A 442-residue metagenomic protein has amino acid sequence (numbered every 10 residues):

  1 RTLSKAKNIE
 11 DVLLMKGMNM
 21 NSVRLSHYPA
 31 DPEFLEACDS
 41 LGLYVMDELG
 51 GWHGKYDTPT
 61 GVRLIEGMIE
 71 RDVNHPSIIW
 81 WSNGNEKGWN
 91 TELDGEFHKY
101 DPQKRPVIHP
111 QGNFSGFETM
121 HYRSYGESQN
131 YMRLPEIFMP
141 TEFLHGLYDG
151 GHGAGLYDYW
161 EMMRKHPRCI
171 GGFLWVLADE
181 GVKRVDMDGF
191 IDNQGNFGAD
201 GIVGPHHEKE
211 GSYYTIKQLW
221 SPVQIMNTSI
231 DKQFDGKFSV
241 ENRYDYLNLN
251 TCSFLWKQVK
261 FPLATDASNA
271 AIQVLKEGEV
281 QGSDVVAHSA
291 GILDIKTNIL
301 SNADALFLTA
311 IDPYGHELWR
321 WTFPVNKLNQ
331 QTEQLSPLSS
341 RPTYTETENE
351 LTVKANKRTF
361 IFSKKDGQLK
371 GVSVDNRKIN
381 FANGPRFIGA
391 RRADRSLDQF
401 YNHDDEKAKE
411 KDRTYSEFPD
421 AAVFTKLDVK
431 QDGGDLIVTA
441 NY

Functional and structural regions predicted by a protein language model:
R1-A6: Active-site mouth loops of central-metabolism enzymes
I9-L14, S22-G211, T215, S229: Substrate-binding/catalytic cleft of secreted carbohydrate-active enzymes, primarily glycoside hydrolases
A37-L41, F360, Y442: Core structural elements
P76-S77, P167, A303, D366-G367 (+1 more regions): Coil-to-beta-strand transition motifs
M163-K364: Carbohydrate-binding surfaces of carbohydrate-active enzymes
R320, E350-N441: Acidic-aromatic substrate-binding/catalytic surfaces of carbohydrate-active enzymes
